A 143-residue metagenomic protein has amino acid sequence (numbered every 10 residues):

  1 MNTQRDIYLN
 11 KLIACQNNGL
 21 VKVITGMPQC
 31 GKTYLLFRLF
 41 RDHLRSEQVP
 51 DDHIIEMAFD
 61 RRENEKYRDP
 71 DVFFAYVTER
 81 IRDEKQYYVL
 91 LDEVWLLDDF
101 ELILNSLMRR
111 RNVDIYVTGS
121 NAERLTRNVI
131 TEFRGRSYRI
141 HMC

Functional and structural regions predicted by a protein language model:
M1-C143: Phosphate-binding site recognition
